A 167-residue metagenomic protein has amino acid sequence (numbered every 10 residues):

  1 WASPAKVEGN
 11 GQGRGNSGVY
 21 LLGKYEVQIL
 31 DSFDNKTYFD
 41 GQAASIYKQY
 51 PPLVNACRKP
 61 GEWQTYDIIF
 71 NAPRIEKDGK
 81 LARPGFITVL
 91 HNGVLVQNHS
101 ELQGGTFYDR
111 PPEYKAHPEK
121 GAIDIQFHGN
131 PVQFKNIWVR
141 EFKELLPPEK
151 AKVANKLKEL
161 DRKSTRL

Functional and structural regions predicted by a protein language model:
W1-R166: Carbohydrate-interacting regions of secretory-pathway proteins
